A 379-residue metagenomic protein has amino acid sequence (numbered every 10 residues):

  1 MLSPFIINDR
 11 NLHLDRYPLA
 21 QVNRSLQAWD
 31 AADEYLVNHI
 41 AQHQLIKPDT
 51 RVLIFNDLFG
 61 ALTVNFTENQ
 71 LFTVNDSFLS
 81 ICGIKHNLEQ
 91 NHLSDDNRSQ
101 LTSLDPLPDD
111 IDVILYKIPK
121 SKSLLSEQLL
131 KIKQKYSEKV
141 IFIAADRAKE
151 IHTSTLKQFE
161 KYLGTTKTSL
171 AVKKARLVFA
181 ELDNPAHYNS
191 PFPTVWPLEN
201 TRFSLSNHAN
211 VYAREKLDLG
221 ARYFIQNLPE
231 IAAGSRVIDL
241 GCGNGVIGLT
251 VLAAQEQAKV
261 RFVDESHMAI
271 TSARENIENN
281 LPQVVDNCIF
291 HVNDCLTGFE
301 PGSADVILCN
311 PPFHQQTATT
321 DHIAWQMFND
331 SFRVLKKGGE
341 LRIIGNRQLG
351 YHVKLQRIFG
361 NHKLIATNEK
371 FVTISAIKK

Functional and structural regions predicted by a protein language model:
M1-S25, W29: Positively charged, low-complexity intrinsically disordered leader regions
Q21-D30, Y35-H39, A171-G234: SAM-dependent Rossmann-like transferase core, predominantly class I methyltransferases with a strong bias toward
V22, A28-L93, L219-C309: Conserved SAM/SAH cofactor-binding pocket of Class I
R98-D110, H291-G298: Short acidic low-complexity segments
V113-S123, L240-G245, A304-T317, S331: Conserved proline-anchored active-site loop of SAM-dependent methyltransferases that bridges a beta-strand
S126-E138, W325-K337: A short glycine-rich, Lys/Arg-flanked "PGG" loop and its adjoining helix->strand segment in the class I
K139-A148, G338-G345: Conserved beta-strand signature within the Rossmann-like core of class I S-adenosyl-L-methionine
L163-T201, V211, N346-K379: Class I S-adenosyl-L-methionine
